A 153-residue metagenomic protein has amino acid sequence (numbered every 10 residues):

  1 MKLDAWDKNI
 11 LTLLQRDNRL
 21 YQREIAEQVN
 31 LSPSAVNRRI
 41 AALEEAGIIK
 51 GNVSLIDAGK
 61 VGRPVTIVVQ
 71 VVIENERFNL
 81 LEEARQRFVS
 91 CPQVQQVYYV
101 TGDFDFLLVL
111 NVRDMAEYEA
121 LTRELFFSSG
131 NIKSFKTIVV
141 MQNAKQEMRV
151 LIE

Functional and structural regions predicted by a protein language model:
M1-E153: A compositional/biophysical signature of low hydrophobicity enriched in polar/charged and small residues
